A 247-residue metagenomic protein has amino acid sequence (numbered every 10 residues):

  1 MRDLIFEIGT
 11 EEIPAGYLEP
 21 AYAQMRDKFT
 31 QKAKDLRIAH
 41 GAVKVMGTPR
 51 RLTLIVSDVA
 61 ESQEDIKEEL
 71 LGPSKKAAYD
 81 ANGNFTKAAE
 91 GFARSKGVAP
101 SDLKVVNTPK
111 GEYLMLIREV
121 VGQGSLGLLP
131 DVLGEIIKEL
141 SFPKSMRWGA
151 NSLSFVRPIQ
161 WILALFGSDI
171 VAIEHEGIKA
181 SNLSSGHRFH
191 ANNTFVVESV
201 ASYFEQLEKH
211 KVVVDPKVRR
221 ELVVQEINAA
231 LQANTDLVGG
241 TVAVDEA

Functional and structural regions predicted by a protein language model:
M1-A247: Long, basic N-terminal domains or extensions that often function in RNA/ssDNA interaction or organelle/cellular
